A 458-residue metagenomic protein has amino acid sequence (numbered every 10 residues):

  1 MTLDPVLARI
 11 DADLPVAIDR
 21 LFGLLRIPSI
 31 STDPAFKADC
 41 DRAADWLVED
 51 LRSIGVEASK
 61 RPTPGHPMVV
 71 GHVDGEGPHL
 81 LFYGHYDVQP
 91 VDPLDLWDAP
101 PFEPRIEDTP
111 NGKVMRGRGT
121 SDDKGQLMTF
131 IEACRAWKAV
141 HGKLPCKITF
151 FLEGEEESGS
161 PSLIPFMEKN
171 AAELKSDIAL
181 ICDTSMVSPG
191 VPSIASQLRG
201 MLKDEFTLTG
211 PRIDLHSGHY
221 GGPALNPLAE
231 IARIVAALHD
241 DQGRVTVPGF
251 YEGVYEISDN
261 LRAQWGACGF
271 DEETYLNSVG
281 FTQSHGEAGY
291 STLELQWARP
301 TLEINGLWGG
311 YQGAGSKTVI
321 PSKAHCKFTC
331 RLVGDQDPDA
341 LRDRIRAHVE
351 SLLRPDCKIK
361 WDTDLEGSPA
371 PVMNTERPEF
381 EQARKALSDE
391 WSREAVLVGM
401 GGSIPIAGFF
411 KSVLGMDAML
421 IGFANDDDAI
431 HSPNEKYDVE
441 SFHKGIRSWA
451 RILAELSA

Functional and structural regions predicted by a protein language model:
T2-L94, K323, K327, A340: N-terminal helical capping/dimerization or prosegment-like subdomains of hydrolases acting on amide or phosphate bonds
G77-L152, K444: Active-site metal-coordination/substrate-binding segment of hydrolases, especially metallo-dependent peptidases
P145-N226: Histidine/acidic-residue-rich, glycine-tolerant segments that coordinate divalent metal ions
G190, L215-H219, E366-S368, D428-S441: Short beta-alpha connecting loops at secondary-structure transitions that line or flank enzyme active sites
S196, S217-L307, Q336-K358: Acidic-enriched catalytic cores of C-N bond-cleaving enzymes acting on peptides and small amides
T207-T209, I231, A298, S316 (+3 more regions): Zn-dependent metallopeptidase/amidohydrolase metal-coordination segment
R233, G309, A314-R344: C-terminal catalytic subdomain
C330-V333, K360-E376, G401: A short beta-alpha structural unit
